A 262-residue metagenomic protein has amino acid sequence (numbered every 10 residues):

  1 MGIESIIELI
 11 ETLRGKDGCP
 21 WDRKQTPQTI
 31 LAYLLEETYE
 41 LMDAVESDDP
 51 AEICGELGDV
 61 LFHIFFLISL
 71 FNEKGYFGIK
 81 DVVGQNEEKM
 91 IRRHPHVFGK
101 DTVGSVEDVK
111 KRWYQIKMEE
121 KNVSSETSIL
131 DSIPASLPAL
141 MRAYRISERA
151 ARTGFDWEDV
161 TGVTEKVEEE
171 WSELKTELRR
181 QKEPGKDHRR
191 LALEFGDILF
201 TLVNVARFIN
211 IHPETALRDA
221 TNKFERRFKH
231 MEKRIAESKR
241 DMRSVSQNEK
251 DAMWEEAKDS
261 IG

Functional and structural regions predicted by a protein language model:
M1-E56, F62-F195, F200-G262: Flexible "arm" and connector segments at domain edges
